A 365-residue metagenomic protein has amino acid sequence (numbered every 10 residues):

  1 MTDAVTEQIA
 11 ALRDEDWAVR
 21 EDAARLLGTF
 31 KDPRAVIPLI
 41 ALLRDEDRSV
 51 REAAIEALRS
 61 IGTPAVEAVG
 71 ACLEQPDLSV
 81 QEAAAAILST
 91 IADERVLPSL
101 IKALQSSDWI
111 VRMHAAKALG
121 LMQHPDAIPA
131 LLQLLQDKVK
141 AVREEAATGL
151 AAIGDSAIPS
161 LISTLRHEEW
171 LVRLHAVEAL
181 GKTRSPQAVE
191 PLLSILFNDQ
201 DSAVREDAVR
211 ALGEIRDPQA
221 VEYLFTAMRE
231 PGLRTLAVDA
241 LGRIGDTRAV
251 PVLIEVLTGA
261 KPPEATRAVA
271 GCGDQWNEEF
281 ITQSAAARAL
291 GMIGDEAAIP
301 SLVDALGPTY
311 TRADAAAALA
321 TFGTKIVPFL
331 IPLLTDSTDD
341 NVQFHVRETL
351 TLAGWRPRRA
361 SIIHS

Functional and structural regions predicted by a protein language model:
M1-T2, A18-D32, A41, S49-T63 (+19 more regions): Structural detector for internal amphipathic alpha-helices that build alpha-solenoid repeat scaffolds
A4-V5, V36, V66, L97 (+7 more regions): Core helices of alpha-solenoid repeat scaffolds
K261, V327, G354-R358: Short alpha-helix boundary/capping elements
I362-S365: Alpha-helical repeat scaffolds
